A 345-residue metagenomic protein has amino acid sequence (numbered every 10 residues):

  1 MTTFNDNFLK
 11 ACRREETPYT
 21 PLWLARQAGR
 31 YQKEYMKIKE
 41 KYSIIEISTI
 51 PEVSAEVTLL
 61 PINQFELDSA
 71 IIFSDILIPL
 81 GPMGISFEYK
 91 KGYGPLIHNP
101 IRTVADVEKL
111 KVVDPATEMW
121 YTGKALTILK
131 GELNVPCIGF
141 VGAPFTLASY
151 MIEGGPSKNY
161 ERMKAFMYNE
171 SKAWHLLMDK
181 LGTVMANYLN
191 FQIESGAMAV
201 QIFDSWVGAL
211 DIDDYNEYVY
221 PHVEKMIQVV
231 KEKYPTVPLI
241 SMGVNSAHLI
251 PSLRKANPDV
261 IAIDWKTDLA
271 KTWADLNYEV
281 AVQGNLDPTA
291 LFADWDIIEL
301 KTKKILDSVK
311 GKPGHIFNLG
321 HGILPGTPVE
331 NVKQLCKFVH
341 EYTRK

Functional and structural regions predicted by a protein language model:
M1-K91, P95, I128, D307 (+1 more regions): N-terminal basic, low-complexity leaders that serve as flexible interaction/assembly modules and, when applicable, as
T2, P51-E52, A116-M119, H175: Generic detection of long, well-ordered alpha-helical segments
F4-F8, E34, D106, R162 (+1 more regions): Exposed alpha-helical structural elements
L24, E118-K345: Active-site loop segments of alpha/beta catalytic cores
M36-S48, T103-P115, R254: Short, basic, glycine/proline-bearing loop/turn elements
G84-F87, K111-D114, K130-L133, V141: Generic hydrophobic/packing signal
I85-P100, Y150-R162: Short, flexible, mixed-charge acidic loops at enzyme active sites
G92-K130: A gly/proline- and charged-residue-enriched helix-loop-helix capping module
